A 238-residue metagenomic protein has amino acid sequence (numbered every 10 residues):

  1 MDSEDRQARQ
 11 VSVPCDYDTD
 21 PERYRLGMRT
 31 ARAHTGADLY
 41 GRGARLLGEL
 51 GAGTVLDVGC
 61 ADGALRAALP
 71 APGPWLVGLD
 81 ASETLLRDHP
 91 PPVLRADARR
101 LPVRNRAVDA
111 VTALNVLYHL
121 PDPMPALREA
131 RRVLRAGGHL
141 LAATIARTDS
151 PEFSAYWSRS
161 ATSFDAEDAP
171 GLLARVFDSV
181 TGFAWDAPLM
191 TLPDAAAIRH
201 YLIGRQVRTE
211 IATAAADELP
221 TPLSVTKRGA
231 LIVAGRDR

Functional and structural regions predicted by a protein language model:
M1-G51, A64: Conserved class I S-adenosyl-L-methionine
R32, G36, A64, A161-F164 (+1 more regions): Conserved Class I S-adenosyl-L-methionine
T54-R100: Class I SAM-dependent methyltransferase SAM/SAH-binding core
T112: A conserved beta-strand element that flanks and buttresses the S-adenosyl-L-methionine
N115-V116: Short catalytic micro-motifs in class I SAM-dependent methyltransferases
M124-A136: A short glycine-rich, Lys/Arg-flanked "PGG" loop and its adjoining helix->strand segment in the class I
H139-A166: Conserved class I S-adenosyl-L-methionine
